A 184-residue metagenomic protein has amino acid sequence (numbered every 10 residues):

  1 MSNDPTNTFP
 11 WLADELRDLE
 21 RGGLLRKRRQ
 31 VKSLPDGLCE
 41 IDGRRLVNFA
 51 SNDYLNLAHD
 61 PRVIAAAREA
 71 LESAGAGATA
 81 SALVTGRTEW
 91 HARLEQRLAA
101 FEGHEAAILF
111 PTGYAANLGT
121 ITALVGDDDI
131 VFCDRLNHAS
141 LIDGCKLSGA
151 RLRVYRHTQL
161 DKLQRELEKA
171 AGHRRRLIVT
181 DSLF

Functional and structural regions predicted by a protein language model:
T8, L12-D14, D18-A76: N-terminal "arm"/small-domain region of PLP-dependent enzymes with the aminotransferase-like
V47-S51, A76-S81, R176-S182: Short beta-strands and strand-loop turn motifs
A65, E69-T112: Conserved N-terminal alpha-helix of the aminotransferase class I/II PLP-enzyme fold
L109, Y114-T120, A139-L141: Short glycine/serine/threonine-rich phosphate/pyrophosphate-binding segments that cradle anionic phosphate groups
T120-A139: Conserved PLP-anchoring active-site segment centered on the Schiff-base-forming lysine
D127, L147-G149: Short, structured coil segments at secondary-structure junctions
R153-F184: Active-site phosphate-binding strand-loop segment of PLP-dependent enzymes
